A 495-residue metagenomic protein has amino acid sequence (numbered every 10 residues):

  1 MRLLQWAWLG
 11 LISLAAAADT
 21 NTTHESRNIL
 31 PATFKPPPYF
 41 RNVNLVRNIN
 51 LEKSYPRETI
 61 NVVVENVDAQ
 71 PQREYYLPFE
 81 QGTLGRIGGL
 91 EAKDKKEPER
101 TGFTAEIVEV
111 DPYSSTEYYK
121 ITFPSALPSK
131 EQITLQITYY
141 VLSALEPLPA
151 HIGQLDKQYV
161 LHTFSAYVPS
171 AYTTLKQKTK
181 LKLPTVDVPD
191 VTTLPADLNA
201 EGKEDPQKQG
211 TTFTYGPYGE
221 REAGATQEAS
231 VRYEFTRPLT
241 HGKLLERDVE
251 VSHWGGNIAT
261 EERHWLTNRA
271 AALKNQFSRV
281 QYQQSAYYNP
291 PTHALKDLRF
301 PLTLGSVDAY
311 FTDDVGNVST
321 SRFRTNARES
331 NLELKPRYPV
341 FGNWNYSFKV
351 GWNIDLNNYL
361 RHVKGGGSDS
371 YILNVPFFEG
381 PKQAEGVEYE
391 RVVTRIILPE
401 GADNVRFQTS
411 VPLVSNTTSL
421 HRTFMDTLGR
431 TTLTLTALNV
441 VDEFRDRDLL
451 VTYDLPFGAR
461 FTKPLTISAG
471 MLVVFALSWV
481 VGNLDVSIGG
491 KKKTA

Functional and structural regions predicted by a protein language model:
M1-A17: Fungal secretory targeting signals
A17-A495: Lumenal/extracellular ectodomains and adaptor appendage modules of the eukaryotic vesicle/secretory system
